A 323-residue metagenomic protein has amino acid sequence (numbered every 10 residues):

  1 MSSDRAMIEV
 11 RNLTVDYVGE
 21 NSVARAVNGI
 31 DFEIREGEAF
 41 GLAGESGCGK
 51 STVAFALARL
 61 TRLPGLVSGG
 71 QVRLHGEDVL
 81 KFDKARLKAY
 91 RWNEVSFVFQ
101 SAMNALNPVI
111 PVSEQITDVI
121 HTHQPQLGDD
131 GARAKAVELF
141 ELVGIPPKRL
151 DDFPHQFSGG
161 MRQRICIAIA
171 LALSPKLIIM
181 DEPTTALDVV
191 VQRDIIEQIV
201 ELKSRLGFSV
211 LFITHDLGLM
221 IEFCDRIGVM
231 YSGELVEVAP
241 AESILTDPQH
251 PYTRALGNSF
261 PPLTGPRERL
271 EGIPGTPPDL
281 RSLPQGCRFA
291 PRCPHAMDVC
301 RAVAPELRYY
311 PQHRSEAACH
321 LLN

Functional and structural regions predicted by a protein language model:
D4-A6, V238-N323: Short catalytic/signature loops enriched in Gly
E45, I179, P183, L187-E268: P-loop NTP-binding/switch modules centered on Walker-like glycine-rich loops
V67-D78: Conserved ABC transporter NBD signature motif
E77-D78, D118, D130-K148, G257: Conserved ABC ATPase "signature" region
V79-S96, E114, T122, D129 (+2 more regions): ABC ATPase NBD coupling module
F153-F157, M161: Conserved ABC ATPase signature
A172-K176: A short, proline-enriched helix->beta-strand linker immediately N-terminal to the Walker B motif in ABC-type P-loop
